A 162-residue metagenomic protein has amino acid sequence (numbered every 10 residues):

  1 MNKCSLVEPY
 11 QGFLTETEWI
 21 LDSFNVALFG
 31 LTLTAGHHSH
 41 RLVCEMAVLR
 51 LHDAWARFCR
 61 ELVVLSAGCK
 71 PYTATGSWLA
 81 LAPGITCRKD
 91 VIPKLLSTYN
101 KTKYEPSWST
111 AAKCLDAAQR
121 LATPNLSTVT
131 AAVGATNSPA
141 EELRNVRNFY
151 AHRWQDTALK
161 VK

Functional and structural regions predicted by a protein language model:
M1-L49, E61-V63, Y72: Charged alpha-helical initiation segments
Q11-L21, C114-R120, A158-V161: Generic hydrophobic, helix-prone segments enriched in Leu/Val/Ile
L21, N25-L28, W55-C59, R147 (+1 more regions): A structural signal for well-ordered alpha-helices, especially hydrophobic packing surfaces of coiled-coils
L28, S66, T157-V161: Secondary-structure transition/capping residues
H40-L143: Helix-loop junctions and short alpha-helical segments
A135-V161: Histidine-centered, metal-coordinating catalytic motifs and their short helical/loop contexts
